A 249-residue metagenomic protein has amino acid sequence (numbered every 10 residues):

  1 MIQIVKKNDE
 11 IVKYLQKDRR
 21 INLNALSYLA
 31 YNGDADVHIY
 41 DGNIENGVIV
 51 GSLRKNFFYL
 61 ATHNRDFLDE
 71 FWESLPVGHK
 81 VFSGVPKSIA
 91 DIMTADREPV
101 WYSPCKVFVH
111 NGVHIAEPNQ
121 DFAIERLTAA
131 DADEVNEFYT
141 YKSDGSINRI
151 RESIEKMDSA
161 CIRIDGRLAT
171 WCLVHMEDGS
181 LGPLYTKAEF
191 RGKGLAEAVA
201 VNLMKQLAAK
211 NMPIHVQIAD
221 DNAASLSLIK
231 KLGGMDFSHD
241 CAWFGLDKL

Functional and structural regions predicted by a protein language model:
M1-L23, G112-G145: Short amphipathic alpha-helix that is part of the acyltransferase structural core
V12-L75, I164, A169-P183, K187-A188: Conserved donor-binding loop and adjoining core beta-sheet/short helix segment in diverse acyl/aminoacyl transferases
N46-Q120, W243-G245: Acyl-donor-binding surface of acyltransferase catalytic domains
D66-S74, G192-A208, L226-S227, K231: Conserved acetyl-CoA-binding loop-helix of GNAT-fold acetyltransferases
P76-P86, L207-A219: Conserved GNAT acetyl-CoA-binding A-motif
K87-P99, D220-S238: Conserved active-site alpha-helix within GNAT-family acetyltransferase domains
A132-T186: A mid-sequence, solvent-exposed acidic-amphipathic segment
K187, R191, A219: Residue-level recognition of the GNAT/N-acetyltransferase active site
